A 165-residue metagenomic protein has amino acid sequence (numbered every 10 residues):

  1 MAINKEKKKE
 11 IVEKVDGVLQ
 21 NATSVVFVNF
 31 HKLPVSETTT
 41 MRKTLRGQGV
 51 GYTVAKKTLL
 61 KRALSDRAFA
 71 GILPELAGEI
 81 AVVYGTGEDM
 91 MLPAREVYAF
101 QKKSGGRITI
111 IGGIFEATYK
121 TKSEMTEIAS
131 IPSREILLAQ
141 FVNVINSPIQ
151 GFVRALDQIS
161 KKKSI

Functional and structural regions predicted by a protein language model:
M1-I114, I128, K161-I165: Positively charged, polar, low-complexity stretches
A2, K9, D16, A139-N146 (+1 more regions): Short amphipathic alpha-helical segments with heptad-repeat character
N29, A81, S123-S130, L138-N143: Short hinge/gating elements
A94, Y98, E127-I131, E135 (+2 more regions): Acidic and generally charged, gly/proline-rich low-complexity regions
I110-R134: A short, charged helix-loop
N143-I165: Charged phosphate-binding loop/patch that engages nucleotide di/tri-phosphates or the phosphate backbone of nucleic
